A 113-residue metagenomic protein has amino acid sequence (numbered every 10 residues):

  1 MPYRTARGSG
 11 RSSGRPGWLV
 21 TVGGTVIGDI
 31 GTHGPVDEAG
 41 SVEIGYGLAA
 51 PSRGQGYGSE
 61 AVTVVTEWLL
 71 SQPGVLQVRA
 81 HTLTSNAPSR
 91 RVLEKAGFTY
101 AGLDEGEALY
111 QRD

Functional and structural regions predicted by a protein language model:
M1-E43, L48-P51, V64-W68, Q72 (+2 more regions): GNAT-family acyltransferases
S41, R79-A80: Short, surface-exposed beta-strand segments enriched in small/polar/acidic residues
G56-S59: Glycine-rich acyl-CoA binding loop
L76: Short acidic/polar active-site loop segments enriched in Thr and Asp
A80-R90: Conserved beta-strand-loop-alpha-helix junction that forms the acyl-donor binding cleft
L93: Conserved active-site tyrosine of GNAT-family acetyltransferases
